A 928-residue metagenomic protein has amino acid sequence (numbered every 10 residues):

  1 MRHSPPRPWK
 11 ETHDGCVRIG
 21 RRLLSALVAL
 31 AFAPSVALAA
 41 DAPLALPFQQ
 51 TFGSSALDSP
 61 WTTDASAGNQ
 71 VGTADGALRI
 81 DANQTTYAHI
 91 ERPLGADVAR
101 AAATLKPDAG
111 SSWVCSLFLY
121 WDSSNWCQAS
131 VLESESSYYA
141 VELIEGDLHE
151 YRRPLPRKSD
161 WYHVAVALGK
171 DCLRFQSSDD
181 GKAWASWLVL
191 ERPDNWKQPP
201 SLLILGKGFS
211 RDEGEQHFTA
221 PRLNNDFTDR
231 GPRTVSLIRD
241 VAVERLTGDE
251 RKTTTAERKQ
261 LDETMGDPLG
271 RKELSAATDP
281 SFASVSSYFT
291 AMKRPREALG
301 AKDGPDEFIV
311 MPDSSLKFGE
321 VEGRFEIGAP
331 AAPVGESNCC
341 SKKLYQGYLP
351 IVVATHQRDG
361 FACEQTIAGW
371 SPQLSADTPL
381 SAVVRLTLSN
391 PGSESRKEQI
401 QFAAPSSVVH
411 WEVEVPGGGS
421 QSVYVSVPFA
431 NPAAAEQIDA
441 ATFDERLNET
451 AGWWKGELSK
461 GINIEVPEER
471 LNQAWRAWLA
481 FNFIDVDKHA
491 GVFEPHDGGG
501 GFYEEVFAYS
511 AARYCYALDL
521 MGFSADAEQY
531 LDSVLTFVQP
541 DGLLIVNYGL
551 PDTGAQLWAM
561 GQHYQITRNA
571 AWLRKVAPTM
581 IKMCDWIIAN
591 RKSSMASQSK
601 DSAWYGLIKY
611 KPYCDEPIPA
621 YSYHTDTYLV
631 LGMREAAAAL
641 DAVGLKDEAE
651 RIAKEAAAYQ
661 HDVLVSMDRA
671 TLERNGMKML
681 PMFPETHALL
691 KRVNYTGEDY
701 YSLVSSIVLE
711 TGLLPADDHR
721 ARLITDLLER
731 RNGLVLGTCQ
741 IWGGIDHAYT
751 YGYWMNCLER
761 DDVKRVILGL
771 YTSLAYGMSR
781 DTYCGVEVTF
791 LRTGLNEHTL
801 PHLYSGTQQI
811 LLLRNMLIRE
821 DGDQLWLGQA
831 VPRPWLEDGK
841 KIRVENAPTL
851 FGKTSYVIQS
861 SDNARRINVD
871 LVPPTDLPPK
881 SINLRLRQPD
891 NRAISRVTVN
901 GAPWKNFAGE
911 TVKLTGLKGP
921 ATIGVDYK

Functional and structural regions predicted by a protein language model:
F52, A101-A103, W161-L168, L173-S177: Short tryptophan-centered beta-strand motifs in secreted/extracellular beta-sheet-rich domains of glycan-recognition
Q70-T86: Short carbohydrate-recognition loop motifs
R79-I80, S137-Y139, D212-R470, F523 (+1 more regions): Terminal accessory carbohydrate-recognition/targeting modules of carbohydrate-active enzymes
A82-Y139: Secretory/extracellular carbohydrate-interaction modules and structurally similar beta-sandwich "look-alikes"
L143-H163: Short, aromatic/His-centered strand-loop micro-motif at the edge of beta-sheets
L261, V643, D647-A688, P715-N863 (+2 more regions): Non-catalytic carbohydrate-binding regions of carbohydrate-active enzymes
W411-F443, D541-P551, I588-A658, V693-N694: The feature captures the catalytic groove of carbohydrate-active enzymes
G452-K575, K582, Y610-K611, Y621-S622 (+2 more regions): Substrate-binding groove/exosite segments of carbohydrate-active enzymes
